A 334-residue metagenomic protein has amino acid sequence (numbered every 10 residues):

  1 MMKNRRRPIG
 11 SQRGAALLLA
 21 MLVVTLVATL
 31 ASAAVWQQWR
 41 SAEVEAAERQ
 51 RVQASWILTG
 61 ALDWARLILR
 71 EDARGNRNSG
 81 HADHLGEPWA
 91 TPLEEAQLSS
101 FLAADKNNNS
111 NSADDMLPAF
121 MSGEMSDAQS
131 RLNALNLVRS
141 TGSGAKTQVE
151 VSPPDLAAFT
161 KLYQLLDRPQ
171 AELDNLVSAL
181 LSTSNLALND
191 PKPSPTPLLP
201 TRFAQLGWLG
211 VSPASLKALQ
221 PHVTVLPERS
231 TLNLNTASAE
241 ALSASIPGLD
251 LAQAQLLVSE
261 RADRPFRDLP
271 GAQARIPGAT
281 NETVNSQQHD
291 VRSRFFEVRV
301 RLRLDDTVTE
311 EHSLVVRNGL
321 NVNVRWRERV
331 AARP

Functional and structural regions predicted by a protein language model:
M2-I9, A15-P334: Compositionally biased linear targeting/interaction segments
